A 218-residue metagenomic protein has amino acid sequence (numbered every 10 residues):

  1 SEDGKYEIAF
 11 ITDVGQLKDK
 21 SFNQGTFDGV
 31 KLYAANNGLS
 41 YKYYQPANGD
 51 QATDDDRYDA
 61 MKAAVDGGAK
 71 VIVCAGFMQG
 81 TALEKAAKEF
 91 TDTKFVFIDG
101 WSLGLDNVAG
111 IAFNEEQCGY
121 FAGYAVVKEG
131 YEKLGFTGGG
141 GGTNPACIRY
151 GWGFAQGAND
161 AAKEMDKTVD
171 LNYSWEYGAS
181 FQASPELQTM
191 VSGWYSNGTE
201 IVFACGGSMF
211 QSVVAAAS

Functional and structural regions predicted by a protein language model:
S1-S218: A residue-level marker of the well-folded mature domains of exported/periplasmic proteins
